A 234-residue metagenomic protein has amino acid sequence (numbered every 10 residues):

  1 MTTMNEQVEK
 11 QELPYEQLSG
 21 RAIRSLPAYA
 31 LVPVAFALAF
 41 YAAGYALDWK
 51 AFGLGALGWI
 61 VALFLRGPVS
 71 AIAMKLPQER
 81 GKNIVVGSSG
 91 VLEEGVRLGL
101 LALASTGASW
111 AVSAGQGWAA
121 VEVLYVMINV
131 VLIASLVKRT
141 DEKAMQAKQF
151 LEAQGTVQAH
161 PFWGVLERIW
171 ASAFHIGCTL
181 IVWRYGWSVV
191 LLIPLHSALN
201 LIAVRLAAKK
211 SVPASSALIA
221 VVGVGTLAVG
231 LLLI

Functional and structural regions predicted by a protein language model:
T2-I234: Hydrophobic alpha-helical segments at protein termini of multi-pass membrane proteins
